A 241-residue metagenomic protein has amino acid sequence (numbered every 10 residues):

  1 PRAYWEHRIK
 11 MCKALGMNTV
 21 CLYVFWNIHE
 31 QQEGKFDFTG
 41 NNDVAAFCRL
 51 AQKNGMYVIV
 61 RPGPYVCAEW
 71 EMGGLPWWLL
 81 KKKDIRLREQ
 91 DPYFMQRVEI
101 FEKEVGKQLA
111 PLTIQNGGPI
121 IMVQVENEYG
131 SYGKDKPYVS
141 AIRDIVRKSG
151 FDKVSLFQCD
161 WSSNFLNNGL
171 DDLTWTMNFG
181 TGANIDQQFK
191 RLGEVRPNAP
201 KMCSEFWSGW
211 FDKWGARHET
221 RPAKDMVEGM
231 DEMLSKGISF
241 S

Functional and structural regions predicted by a protein language model:
P1-A14, P222-M230: Short, acidic/polar
Y4-E71, R143-V154: Aromatic-lined substrate-binding rim segments of carbohydrate-active enzymes
G16-N18, R49-V58, I114-I121, G150-S155 (+3 more regions): Short, well-ordered coil/turn segments that N-cap beta-strands
V20-N27, R61-E71, I121-E126, C159-S163 (+2 more regions): Short, solvent-exposed turn/loop segments enriched in Gly/Ser/Thr/Pro and often Arg
V44, W77-F94, D144-C159, D171-D186: Acidic, His- and aromatic-enriched active-site or binding-groove loops in soluble protein domains that engage sugars
Q52, M56, K148-S149, K153 (+1 more regions): Catalytic-core region of carbohydrate-active enzymes that cleave or remodel glycosidic bonds
V66-K107: Active-site-adjacent "subsite" loops/lids of carbohydrate-active enzymes
Y93-D171: Active-site neighborhood of glycoside hydrolase catalytic domains
